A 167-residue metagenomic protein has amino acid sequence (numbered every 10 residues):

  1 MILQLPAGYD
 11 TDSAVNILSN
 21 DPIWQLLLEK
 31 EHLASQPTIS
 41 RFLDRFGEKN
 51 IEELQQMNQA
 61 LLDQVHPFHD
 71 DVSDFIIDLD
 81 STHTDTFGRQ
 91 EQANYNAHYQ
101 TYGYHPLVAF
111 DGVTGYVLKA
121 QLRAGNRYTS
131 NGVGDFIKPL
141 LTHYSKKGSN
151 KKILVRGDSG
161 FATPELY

Functional and structural regions predicted by a protein language model:
M1, V15, S35, I39 (+3 more regions): Short, conserved catalytic/metal-binding motifs centered on acidic residues
M1-G8: Short, hydrophobic/amphipathic alpha-helical patches that form generic packing surfaces within helical domains
D12-L27: DNA-recognition alpha helix
L27-E29, T86-Q92, L118-L122, P164-Y167: Short acidic, glycine/serine/threonine-rich loops at helix termini
L28-R45: Major-groove recognition helix of helix-turn-helix-like DNA-binding domains
S40-V108: Active-site-proximal, Lys/Arg-enriched surface segment that forms a nucleic-acid-binding/basic interface patch
A97-G148: Electropositive, glycine- and tryptophan-enriched low-complexity nucleic-acid-binding patches
Q121, K147-L154, S159-Y167: Active-site capping/gating regions of soluble enzymes
